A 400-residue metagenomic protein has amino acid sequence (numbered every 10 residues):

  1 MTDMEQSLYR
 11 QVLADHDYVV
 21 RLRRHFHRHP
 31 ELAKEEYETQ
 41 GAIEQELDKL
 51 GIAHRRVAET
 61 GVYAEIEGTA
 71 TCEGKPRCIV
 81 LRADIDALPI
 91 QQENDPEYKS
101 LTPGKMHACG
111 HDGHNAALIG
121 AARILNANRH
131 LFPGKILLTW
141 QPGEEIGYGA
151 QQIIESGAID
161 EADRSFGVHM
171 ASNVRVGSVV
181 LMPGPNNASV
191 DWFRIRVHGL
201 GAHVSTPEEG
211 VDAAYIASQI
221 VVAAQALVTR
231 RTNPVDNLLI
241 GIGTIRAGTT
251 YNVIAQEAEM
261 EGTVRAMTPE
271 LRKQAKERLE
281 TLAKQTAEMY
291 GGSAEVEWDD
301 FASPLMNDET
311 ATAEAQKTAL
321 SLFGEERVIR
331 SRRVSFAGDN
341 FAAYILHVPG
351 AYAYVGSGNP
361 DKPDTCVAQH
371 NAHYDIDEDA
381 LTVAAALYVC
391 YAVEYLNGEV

Functional and structural regions predicted by a protein language model:
T2-H107, D112, A116-F132: Acidic/His- and Gly-rich active-site-bordering loop/insert found across diverse amide/peptide-bond hydrolases
M4, D15-Y18, L22, E35-E46 (+19 more regions): General structural feature for long, well-ordered alpha-helical segments within catalytic domains of soluble enzymes
F26, A64, L81, H111 (+8 more regions): Divalent metal-coordination and catalytic microenvironments
E31, D84-D86, G143, A171 (+3 more regions): Active-site beta-loop-alpha junctions enriched in small/polar residues
V80-R82, Q91, F193, Y352-G358: Non-cysteine beta-strand/loop elements that form the S-adenosyl-L-methionine
L88-I90, N94-M106, D112-G113, I119 (+3 more regions): Histidine/acidic-residue-rich, glycine-tolerant segments that coordinate divalent metal ions
S218-V400: Metal-dependent amide/peptide-bond hydrolase catalytic core, centered on the "pita-bread" metallohydrolase fold
